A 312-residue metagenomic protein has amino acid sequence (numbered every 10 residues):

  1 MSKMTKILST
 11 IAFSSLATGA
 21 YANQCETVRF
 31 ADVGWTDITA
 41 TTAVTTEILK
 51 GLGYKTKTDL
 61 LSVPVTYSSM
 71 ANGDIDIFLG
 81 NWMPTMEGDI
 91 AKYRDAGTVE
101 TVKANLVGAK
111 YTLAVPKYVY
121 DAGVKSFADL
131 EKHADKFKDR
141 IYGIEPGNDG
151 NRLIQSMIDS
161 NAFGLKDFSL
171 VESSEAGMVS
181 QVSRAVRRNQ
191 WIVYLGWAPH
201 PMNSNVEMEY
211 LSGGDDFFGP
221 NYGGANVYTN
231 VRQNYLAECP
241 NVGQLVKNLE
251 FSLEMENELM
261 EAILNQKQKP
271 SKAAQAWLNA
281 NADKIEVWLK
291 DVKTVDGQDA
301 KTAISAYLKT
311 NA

Functional and structural regions predicted by a protein language model:
M1-Y21: Gram-negative bacterial Sec-dependent N-terminal signal peptides
N23-D37, Y54-D59, K138-Y142, V246: Short, well-ordered beta-strand elements
T42, L61-G97, G177, Q181 (+1 more regions): Pocket-flanking alpha-helical
T45-L52, A134-F168, N279: Ligand-binding cleft/hinge of the Venus flytrap
I75-L79, D149-D215: Ligand-binding pocket segment of bilobal, Venus flytrap-like solute-binding proteins
T98-G147: A conserved helix-loop-strand patch within extracytoplasmic ligand-binding domains of the periplasmic binding
K110-Y120, G224-E238, E261-A262: A bilobed periplasmic-binding-protein/Venus flytrap-type ligand-binding module shared by bacterial periplasmic
L249-A312: C-terminal functional modules
